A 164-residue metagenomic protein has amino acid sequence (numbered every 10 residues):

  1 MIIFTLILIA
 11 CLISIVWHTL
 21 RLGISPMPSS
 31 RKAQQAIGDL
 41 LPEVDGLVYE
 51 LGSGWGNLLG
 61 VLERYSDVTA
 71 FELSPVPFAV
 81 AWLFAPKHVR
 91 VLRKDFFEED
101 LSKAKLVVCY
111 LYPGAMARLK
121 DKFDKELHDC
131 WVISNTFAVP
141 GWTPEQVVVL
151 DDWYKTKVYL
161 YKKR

Functional and structural regions predicted by a protein language model:
M1-E43: S-adenosyl-L-methionine
V44-G54: Conserved class I S-adenosyl-L-methionine
W55-S66: Conserved SAM-binding loop of SAM-dependent methyltransferases across substrates and taxa, primarily the Class I
D67-E72: Conserved SAM-binding motif I beta-strand of class I
A81: Conserved SAM-binding loop
P86-F96: Conserved SAM-binding strand-loop segment of SAM-dependent methyltransferases
K105-R118: A short SAM/SAH-binding and catalytic strip from SAM-dependent methyltransferases
A115-R164: C-terminal substrate-binding/active-site "lid" region of AdoMet-derived donor-dependent transferases
